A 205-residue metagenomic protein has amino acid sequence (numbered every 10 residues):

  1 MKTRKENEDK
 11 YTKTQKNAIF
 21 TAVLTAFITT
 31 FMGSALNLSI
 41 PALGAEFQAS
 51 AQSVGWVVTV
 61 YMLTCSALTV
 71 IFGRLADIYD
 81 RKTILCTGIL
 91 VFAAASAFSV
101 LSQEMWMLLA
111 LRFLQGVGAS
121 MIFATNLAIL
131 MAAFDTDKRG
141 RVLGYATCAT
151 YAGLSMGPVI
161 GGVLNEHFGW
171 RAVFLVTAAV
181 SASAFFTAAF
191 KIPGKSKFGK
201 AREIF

Functional and structural regions predicted by a protein language model:
K2-K197: Transmembrane-helix bundle of Major Facilitator Superfamily
K200-F205: Short, intrinsically disordered, charge-balanced linker/junction segments flanking boundaries in proteins
